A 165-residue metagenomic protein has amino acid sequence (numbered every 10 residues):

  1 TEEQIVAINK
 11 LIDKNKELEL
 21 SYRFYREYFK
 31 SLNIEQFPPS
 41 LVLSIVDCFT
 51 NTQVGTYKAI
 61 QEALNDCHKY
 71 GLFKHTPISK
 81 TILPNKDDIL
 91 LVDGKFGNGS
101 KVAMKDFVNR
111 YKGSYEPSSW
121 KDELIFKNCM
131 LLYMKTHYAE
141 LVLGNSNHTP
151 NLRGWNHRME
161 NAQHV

Functional and structural regions predicted by a protein language model:
T1, A7-K10, L18, Y70-G71 (+3 more regions): Acidic, glycine-anchored loop motifs typical of Ca2+
T1-T52: Acidic, aromatic-lined catalytic clefts of primarily extracellular/periplasmic carbohydrate-active enzymes that remodel
E2-E3, E17-E19, E27, E35 (+5 more regions): Glutamate identity and glutamate-enriched acidic tracts
V6, F29-K30, N65-K69, F73 (+3 more regions): Cell-envelope and extracellular/periplasmic
N9, E19-Y22, R26, V42 (+9 more regions): Generic detector of well-ordered alpha-helical segments enriched in charged/polar residues, highlighting helical
Y28-E35, T52-T56, Y111, L141 (+1 more regions): Short secondary-structure junctions and interdomain/linker hinges
P39-C129: Short acidic, glycine/serine/threonine-rich helix-capping segments at coil-helix boundaries
D106, R110-V165: Low-complexity, Gly/Ser/Thr/Pro-rich intrinsically disordered linker/tail segments
